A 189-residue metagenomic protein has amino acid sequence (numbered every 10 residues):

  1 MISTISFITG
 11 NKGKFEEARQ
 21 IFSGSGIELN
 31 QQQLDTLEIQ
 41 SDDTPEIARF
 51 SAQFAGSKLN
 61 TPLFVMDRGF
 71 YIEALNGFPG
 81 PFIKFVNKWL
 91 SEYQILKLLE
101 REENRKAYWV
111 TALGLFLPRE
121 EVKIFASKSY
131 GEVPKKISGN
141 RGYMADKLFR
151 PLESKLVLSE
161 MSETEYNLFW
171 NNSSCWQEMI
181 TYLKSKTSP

Functional and structural regions predicted by a protein language model:
I2-S6, G13-P189: Anionic-ligand binding patches
